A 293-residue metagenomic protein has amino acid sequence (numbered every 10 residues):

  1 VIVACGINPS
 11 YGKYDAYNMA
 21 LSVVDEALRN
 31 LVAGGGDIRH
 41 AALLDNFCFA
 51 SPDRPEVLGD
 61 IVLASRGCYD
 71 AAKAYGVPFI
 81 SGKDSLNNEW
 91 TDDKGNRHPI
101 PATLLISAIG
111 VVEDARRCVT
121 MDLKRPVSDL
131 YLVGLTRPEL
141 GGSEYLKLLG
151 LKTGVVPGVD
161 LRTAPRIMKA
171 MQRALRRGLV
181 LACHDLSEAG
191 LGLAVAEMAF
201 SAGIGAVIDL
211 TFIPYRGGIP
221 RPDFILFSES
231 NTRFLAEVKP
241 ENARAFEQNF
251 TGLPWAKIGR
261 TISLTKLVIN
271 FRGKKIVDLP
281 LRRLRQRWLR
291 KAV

Functional and structural regions predicted by a protein language model:
V1-P138, S143-P157: Glycine-rich phosphate/pyrophosphate-binding loop regions near the starts of catalytic domains
M19, M121, M168-M171, M198: Detector for methionine-enriched segments
M19-V23, I167, L191: Catalytic-loop motifs flanking and including active-site residues across diverse enzymes
V57, A64-A71, Y75, I80-L105 (+3 more regions): Glycine-/charge-enriched secondary-structure boundary and capping motifs
L132, Y145-C183: A glycine- and small/hydrophobic-rich beta-loop-beta segment that serves as a flexible "lid/hinge" or phosphate-binding
